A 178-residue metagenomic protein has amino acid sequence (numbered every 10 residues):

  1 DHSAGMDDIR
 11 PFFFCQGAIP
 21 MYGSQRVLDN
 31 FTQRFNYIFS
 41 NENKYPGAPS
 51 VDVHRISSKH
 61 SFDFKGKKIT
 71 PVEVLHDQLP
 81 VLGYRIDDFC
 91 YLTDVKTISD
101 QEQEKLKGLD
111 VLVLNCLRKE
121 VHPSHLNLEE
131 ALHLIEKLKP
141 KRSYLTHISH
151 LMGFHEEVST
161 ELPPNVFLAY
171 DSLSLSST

Functional and structural regions predicted by a protein language model:
D1-L92, E157-T178: Binuclear metal-dependent hydrolase catalytic cores
P71-V72, L92-D94, L114, L145-T146: Thr-Gly-centered strand-to-loop micro-motif
S99-T178: Binuclear metal-ion centers of metallo-dependent hydrolases, dominated by the metallo-beta-lactamase
